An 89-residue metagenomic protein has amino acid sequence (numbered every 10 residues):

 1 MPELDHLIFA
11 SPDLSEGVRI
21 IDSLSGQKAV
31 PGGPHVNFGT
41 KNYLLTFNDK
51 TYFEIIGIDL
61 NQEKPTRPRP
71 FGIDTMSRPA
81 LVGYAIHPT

Functional and structural regions predicted by a protein language model:
M1-L4, F9-K28, F47-T89: Glyoxalase I/VOC metalloenzyme domain signal
K28-V36: Conserved catalytic-core motifs of GNAT/GCN5-like acyltransferases
N37-K41: Short acidic/glycine-enriched loop/turn segments that link adjacent beta-strands
Y43-L45: Short beta-strand scaffold segments in enzyme catalytic cores
